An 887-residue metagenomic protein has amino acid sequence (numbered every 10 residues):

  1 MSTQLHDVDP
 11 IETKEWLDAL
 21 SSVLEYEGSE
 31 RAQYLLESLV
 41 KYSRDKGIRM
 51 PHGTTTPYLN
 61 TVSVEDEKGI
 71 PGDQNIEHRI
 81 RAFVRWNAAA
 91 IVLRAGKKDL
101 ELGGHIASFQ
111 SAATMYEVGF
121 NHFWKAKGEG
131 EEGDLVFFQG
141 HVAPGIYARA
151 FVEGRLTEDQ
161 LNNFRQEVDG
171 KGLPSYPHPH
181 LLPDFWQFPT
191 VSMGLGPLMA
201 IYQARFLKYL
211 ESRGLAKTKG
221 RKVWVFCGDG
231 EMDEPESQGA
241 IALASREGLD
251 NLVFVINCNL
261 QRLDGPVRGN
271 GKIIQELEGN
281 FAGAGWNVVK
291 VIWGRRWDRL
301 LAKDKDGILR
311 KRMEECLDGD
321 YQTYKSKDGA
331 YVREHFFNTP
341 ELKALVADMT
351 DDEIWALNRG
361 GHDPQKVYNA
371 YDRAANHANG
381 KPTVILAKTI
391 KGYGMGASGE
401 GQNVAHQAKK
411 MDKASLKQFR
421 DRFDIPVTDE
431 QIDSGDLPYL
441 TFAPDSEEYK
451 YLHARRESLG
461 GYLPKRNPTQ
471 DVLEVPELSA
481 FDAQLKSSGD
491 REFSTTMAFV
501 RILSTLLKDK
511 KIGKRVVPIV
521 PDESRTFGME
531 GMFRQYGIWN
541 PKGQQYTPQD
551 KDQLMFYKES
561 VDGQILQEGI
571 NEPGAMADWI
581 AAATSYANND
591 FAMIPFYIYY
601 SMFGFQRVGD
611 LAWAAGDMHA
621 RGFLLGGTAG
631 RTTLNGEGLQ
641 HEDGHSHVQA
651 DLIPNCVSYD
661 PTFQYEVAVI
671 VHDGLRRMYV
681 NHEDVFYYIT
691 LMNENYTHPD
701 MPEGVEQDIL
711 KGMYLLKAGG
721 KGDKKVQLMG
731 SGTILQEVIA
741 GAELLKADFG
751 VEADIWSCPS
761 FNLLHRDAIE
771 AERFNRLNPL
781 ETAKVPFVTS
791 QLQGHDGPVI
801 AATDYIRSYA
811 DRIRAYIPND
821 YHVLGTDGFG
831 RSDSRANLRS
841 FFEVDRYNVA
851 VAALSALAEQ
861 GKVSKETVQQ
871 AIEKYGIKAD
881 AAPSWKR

Functional and structural regions predicted by a protein language model:
S2, A19-S22, G69-E77, A95-G104 (+14 more regions): Glycine- and acidic
S2-E153, F419, E492-D509, G513 (+1 more regions): N-terminal amphipathic, basic-rich helices that act as targeting or association modules
E67, P71-A88, F109, W124-K127 (+11 more regions): Non-catalytic terminal/interface segments that mediate subunit docking, oligomerization, and allosteric communication
G72-V84, A88-K98, H105-E247, N270-G271 (+5 more regions): Cofactor-binding active-site loop characterized by glycine-rich and histidine/acidic residues
Q166-P189, L195, Y209-G220, Q238-L440 (+6 more regions): Thiamine diphosphate
V223, G228-E231, C258, T389 (+3 more regions): Active-site metal-binding loops of divalent metal-dependent hydrolases
V225-F226, F254, I519, L625 (+2 more regions): Residue-level marker for buried hydrophobic side chains located in beta-strands that build the well-ordered beta-sheet
V225-F226, M232, D610-R631, G636: A structural-propensity feature for long, helix-poor, extended segments
